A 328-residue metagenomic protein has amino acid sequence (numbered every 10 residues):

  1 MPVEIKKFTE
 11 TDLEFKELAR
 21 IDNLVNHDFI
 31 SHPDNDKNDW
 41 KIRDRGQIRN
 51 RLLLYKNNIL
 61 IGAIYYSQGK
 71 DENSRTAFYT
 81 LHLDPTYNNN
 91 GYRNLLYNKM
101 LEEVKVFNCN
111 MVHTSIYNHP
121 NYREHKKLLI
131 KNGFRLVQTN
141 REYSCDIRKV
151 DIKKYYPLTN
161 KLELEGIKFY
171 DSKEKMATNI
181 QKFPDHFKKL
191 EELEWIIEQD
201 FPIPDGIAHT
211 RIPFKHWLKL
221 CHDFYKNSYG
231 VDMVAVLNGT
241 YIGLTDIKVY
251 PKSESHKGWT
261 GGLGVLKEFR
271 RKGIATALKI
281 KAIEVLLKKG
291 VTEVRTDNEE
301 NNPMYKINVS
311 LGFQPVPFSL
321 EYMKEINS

Functional and structural regions predicted by a protein language model:
M1-D39, Y55, K161-I212: Short amphipathic alpha-helix that is part of the acyltransferase structural core
F8-T11, D22-P120, L237, Y241-L266: Conserved donor-binding loop and adjoining core beta-sheet/short helix segment in diverse acyl/aminoacyl transferases
D22, R51, Y97, T114 (+9 more regions): Polar/charged side chains located within well-ordered beta-strands of beta-rich proteins
N89-N90, L96-K182, L320-K324: Acyl-donor-binding surface of acyltransferase catalytic domains
G91, G273-A277: Glycine-rich phosphate-binding loop
N132-D151, V231, W259-T260, E284 (+1 more regions): Active-site/acyl-donor-binding loops of N-acyltransferases
P213-V234, G239, L244: A mid-sequence, solvent-exposed acidic-amphipathic segment
V265-R270, I274, E284, R295: C-terminal regulatory/effector modules of DNA-binding transcriptional regulators
